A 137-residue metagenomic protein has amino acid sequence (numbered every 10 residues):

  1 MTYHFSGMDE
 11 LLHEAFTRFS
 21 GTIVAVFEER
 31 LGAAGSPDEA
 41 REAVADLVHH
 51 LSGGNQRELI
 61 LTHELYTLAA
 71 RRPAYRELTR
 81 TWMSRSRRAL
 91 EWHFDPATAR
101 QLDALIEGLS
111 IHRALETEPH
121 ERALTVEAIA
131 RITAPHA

Functional and structural regions predicted by a protein language model:
M1: Append "Primarily bacterial transcriptional regulators
H4-E28: An amphipathic alpha-helix adjacent to DNA-recognition modules
V24, G53-H63, L68-R100, V126-E127: Amphipathic alpha-helical packing segments from all-alpha helical-bundle domains
A25-L59, L102: Hydrophobic alpha-helical connector segments
F27, L31, A69-P73, L109-A114: Short amphipathic alpha-helical interaction patches enriched in hydrophobic/aromatic residues with interspersed Lys/Arg
L47-V48, T62-Y66, L102, I106-L109: Short alpha-helical scaffolding segments that buttress acidic/His motifs in well-ordered protein cores
Y75-R80, H93-A137: Hydrophobic/aromatic-rich alpha-helical bundle segments in the mid-to-C-terminal region
